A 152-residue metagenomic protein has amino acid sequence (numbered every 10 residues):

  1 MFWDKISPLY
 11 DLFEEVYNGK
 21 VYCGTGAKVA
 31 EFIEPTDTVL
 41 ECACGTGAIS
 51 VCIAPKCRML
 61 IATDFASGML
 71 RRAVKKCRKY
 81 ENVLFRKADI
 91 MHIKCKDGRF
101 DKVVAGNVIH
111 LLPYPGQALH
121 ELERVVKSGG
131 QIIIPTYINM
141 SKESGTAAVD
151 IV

Functional and structural regions predicted by a protein language model:
M1-P8: N-terminal, positively charged/glycine-rich alpha-helical extensions of SAM-dependent methyltransferases
N18-D37: Conserved alpha-helix/loop element of class I SAM-dependent methyltransferases that forms part of the SAM/SAH-binding
E34, L112-P113, V126-K127: Helix-to-beta-strand junctions that scaffold the AdoMet/dcAdoMet cofactor pocket in Class I SAM-dependent enzymes
L40-H92: Class I SAM-dependent methyltransferase SAM/SAH-binding core
V104: A conserved beta-strand element that flanks and buttresses the S-adenosyl-L-methionine
N107-V108: Short catalytic micro-motifs in class I SAM-dependent methyltransferases
G116-S128: A short glycine-rich, Lys/Arg-flanked "PGG" loop and its adjoining helix->strand segment in the class I
I133-V152: Conserved class I S-adenosyl-L-methionine
